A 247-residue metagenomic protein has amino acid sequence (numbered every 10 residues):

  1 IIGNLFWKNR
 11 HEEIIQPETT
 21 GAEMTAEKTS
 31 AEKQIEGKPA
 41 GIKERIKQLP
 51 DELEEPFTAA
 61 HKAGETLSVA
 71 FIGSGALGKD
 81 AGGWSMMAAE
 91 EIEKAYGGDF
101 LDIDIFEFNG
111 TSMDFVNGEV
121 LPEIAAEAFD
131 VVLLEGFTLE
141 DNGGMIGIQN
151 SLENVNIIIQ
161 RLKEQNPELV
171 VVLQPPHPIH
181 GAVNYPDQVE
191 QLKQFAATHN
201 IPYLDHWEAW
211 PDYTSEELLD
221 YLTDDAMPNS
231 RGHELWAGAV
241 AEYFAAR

Functional and structural regions predicted by a protein language model:
I1-S68, A245-R247: N-terminal secretory targeting modules
A60-I146: Conserved SGNH/GDSL esterase-like catalytic core that processes O-acyl groups on lipids and polysaccharides
L77-S85, M113, N117, G144-V155 (+2 more regions): Solvent-exposed, acidic/flexible segments
E93-G97, F129, F137, Q160-P167 (+3 more regions): Sec-exported extracytoplasmic/periplasmic mature domains
D102-D104, V170, N200-P202: Conserved beta-strand segments of alpha/beta enzyme cores
I105-E107, P175, D205-E208: Residue-level recognition of beta-strand->loop/alpha-helix junctions
E135-T138, Q160-K193: Active-site segments of SGNH/GDSL-like serine hydrolases that catalyze O-acetyl group transfer/hydrolysis on lipids
G181-R247: Catalytic His-Asp segment of secreted/periplasmic serine-dependent ester chemistry enzymes
